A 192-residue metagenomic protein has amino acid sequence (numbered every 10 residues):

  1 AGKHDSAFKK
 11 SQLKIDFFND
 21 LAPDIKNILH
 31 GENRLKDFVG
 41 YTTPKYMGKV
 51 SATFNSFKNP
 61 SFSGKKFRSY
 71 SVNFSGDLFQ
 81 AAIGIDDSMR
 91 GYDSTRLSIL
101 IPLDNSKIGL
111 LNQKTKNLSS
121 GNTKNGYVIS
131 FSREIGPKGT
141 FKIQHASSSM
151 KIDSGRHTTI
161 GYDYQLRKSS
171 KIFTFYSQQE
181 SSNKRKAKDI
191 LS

Functional and structural regions predicted by a protein language model:
A1-N59, G64, N73-D77: Outer membrane beta-barrel
A7-K9, N117, S181: Short gly/pro/ser/thr-enriched loop/turn and capping motifs at secondary-structure boundaries
F17-L21, Y127, D189-L191: Flexible, surface-exposed loop regions and adjacent strand-edge segments of Gram-negative outer-membrane beta-barrel
V39, I99-I101, Y164-L166, Q178 (+1 more regions): Outer-membrane beta-barrel "beta-signal"
K49-T53, L78-Q80, N105-K107, T140 (+2 more regions): Outer-membrane beta-barrel architecture
K65-T159, Q165: Detector for outer-membrane/organellar transmembrane beta-barrel domains, recognizing the amphipathic beta-strand
S69, T174-S182: Low-complexity, intrinsically disordered Gly/Pro/Thr-rich segments
T159-S177: C-terminal closing repeat unit and adjoining cap/tail of repeat-based domains
